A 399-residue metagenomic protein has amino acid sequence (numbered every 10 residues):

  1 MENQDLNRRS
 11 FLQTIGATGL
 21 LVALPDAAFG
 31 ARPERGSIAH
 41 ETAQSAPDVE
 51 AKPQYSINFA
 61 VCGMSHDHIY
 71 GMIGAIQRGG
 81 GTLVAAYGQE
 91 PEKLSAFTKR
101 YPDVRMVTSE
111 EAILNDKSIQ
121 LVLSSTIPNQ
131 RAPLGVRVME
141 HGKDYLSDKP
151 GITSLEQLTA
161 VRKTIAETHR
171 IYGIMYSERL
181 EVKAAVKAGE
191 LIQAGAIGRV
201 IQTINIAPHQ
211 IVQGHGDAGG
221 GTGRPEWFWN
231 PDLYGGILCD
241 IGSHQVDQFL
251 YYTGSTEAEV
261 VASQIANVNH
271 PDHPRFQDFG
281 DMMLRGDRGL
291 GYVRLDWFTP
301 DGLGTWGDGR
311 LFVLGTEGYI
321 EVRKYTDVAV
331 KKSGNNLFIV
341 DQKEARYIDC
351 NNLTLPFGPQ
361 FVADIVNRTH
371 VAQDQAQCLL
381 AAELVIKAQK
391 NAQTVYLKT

Functional and structural regions predicted by a protein language model:
M1-N7, A31-P33: N-terminal secretory signal peptides
Q13-P53, L121-L123, Q360-T399: C-terminal helix-rich "cap/oligomerization" subdomain common to oxidoreductases
G19-V22, F29-Y101: N-terminal Rossmann-like dinucleotide-binding module
H40-V49, D247-D327, F357-R368: Contiguous beta-strand/loop segments that form the cofactor/metal-binding neighborhood of enzyme cores
Y55, D67, I171, L180-H273: Predominantly a Rossmann-like dinucleotide-binding segment in NAD(P)-dependent oxidoreductases
D67, Q89-E92, I348-P359: Active-site loop of classical SDR/Rossmann-like NAD(P)-dependent oxidoreductases, centered on the catalytic Tyr-X3-Lys
R105-N115: Short acidic low-complexity segments
L121, I127, A132-L180, G195: Beta-strand-loop-alpha-helix segment that lines the small-molecule cofactor/substrate pocket of alpha/beta enzymes
